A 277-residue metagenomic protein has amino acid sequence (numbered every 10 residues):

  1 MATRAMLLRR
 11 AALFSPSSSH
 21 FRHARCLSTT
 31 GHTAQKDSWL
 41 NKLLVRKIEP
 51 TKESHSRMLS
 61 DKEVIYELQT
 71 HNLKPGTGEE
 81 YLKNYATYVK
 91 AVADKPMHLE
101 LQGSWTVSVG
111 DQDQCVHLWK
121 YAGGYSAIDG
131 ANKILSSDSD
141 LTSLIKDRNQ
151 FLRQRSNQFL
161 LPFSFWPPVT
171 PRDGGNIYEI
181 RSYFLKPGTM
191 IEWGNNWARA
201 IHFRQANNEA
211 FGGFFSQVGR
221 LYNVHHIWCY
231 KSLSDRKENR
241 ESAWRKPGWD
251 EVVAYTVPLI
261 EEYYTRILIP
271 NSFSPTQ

Functional and structural regions predicted by a protein language model:
A2-Q277: Short S/T/G/P-rich N-terminal loop/turn motif that feeds into the first structured element of a domain
